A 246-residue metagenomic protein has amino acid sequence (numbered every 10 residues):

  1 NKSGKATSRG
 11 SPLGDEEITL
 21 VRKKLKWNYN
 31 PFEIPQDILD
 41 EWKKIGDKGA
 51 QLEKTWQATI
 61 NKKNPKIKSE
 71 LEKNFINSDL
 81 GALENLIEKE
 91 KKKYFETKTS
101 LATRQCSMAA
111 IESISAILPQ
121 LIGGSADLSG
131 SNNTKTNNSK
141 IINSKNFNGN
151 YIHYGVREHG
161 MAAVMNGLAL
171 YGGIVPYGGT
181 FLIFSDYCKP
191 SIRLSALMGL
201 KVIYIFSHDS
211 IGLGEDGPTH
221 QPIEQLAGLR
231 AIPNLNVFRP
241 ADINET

Functional and structural regions predicted by a protein language model:
N1-R157, G167: Conserved acidic/glycine
H153-T246: Conserved thiamine diphosphate
